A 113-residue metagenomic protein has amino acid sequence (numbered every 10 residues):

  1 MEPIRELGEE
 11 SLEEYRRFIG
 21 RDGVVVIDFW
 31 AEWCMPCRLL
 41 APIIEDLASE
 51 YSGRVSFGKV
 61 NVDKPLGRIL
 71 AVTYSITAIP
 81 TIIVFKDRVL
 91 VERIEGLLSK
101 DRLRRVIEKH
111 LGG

Functional and structural regions predicted by a protein language model:
M1-R5, G113: N-terminal targeting signals for export/organelle localization
R5-V24: A short beta-strand-turn-helix
L7-E9, F29, I44-A48, S52-G67: Thiol-based oxidoreductase modules, predominantly thioredoxin-like and allied folds used for disulfide exchange
S11-Y15, L66-L70, R102: Short acidic active-site motifs
G23, W30-W33, A78: Short pre-active-site segment immediately N-terminal to redox-active cysteine/selenocysteine motifs in thiol-based
D28-W30, V84: Structural cue for short, hydrophobic secondary-structure segments
R38-L40: Detector for the c-type heme attachment site
A78, I83-G113: Non-catalytic, surface beta->alpha helical segment in thiol-disulfide oxidoreductase systems
